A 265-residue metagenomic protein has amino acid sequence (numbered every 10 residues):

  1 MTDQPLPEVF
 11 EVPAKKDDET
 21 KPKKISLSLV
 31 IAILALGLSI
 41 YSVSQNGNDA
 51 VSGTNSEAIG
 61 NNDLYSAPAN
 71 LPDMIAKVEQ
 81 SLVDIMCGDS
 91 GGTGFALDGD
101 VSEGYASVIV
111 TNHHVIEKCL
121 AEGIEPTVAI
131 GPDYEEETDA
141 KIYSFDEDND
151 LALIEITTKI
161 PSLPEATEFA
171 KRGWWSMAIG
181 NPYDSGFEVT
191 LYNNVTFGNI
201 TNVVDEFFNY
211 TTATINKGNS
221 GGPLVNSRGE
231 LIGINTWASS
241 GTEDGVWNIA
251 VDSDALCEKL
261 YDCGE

Functional and structural regions predicted by a protein language model:
M1-K77, S81, G264-E265: N-terminal targeting leaders that route proteins to membranes or the secretory/organellar pathways
L6-F10, Y65-I75, E125-P126, D139 (+3 more regions): C-terminal cap/linker of serine protease catalytic domains
A76-T93, S176-A178: A short, Trp-centered hydrophobic/proline-enriched beta-strand micro-motif
V83-I85, I124-D133, S176-G180: Short conserved beta-strand and strand-loop elements enriched in small hydrophobics with frequent Asp/Gly
G91, D98-E147: Catalytic-histidine neighborhood of serine endopeptidases, predominantly the chymotrypsin-like S1/PA family
F95, T214-N235: Catalytic nucleophile loop of clan PA
K118, L163-N209, I215-N219, N235-N248: Flexible, gly/ser-rich surface segments that form the specificity/activation loops bordering the active-site cleft
